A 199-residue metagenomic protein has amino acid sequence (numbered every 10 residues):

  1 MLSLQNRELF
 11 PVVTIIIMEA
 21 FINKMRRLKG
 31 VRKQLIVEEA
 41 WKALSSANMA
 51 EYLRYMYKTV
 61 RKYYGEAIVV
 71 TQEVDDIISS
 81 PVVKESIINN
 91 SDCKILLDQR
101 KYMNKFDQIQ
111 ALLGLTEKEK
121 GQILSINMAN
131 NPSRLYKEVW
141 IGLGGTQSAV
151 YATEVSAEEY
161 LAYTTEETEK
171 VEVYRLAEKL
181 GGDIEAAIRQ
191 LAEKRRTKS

Functional and structural regions predicted by a protein language model:
M1, Q5-R27, I123-S199: Conserved P-loop NTPase motor module
L2-G121, A157: Conserved P-loop NTPase motor cores
